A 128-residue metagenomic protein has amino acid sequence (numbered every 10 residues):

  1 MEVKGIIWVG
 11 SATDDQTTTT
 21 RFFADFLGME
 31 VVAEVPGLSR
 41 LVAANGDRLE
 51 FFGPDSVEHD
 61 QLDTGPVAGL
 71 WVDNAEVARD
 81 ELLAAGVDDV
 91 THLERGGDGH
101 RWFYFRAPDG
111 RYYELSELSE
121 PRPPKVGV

Functional and structural regions predicted by a protein language model:
M1-T17, P66-L70, S119-V128: N-terminal beta-strand motif that seeds the catalytic metal site of vicinal oxygen chelate
E2, L83-V128: Vicinal oxygen chelate
T19-A24, L82, G110: Conserved active-site tyrosine of GNAT-family acetyltransferases
D25-V32, G86-D88: Conserved acetyl-CoA-binding loop of GNAT-fold acetyltransferases
E30-D63, R106, Y112-S119: Conserved short beta-strand elements that form part of the metal-binding/catalytic scaffold of enzyme active sites
S39, P66, G99-F103: Short beta-strand micro-motifs in enzyme catalytic cores
R48, G69, W102-Y104: Short hydrophobic/aromatic beta-strand element in the GNAT-like acyltransferase core that lines or flanks the acyl-donor
E76-E81: Short amphipathic alpha-helices within nucleic acid-binding modules
